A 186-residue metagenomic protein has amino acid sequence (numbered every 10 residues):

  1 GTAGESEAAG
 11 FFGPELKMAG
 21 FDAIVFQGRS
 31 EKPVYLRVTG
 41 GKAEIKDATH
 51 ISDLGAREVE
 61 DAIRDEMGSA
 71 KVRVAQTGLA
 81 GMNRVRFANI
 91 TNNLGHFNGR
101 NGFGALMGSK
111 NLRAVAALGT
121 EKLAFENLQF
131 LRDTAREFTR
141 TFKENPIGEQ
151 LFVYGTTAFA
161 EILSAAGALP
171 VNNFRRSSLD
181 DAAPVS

Functional and structural regions predicted by a protein language model:
G1-E7, F11-S186: Intrinsically disordered, low-complexity segments enriched in small residues
